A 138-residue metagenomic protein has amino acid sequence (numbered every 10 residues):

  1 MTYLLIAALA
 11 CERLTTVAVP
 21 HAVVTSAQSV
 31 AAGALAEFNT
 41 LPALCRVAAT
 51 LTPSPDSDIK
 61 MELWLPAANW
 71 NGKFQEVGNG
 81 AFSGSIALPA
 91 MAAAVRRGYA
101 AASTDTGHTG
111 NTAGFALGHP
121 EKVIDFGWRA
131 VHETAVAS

Functional and structural regions predicted by a protein language model:
M1-L4: Positively charged n-region of N-terminal signal peptides that target proteins for export
I6-K73, V77, P89: Catalytic-loop region of hydrolases
G80-A137: Cap/lid segment of the alpha/beta-hydrolase catalytic domain
